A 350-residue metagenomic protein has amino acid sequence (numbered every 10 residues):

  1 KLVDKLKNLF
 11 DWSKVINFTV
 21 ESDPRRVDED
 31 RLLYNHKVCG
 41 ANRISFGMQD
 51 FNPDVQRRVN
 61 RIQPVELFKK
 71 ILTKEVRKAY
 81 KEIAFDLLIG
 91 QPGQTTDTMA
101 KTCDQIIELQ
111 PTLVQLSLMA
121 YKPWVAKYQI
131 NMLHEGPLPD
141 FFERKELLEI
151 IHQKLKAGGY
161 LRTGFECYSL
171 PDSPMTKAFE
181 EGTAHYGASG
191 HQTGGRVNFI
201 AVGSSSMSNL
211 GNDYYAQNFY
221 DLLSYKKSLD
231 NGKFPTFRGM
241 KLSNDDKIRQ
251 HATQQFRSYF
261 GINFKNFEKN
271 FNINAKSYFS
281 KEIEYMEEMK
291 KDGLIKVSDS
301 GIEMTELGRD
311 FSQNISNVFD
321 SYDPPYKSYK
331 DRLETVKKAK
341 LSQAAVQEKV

Functional and structural regions predicted by a protein language model:
K1-K276: C-terminal scaffold of the Radical SAM
P235, G261-I262, I295, P325-S328: Intrinsically disordered or highly flexible coil/loop and linker segments, enriched in small and charged/polar residues
Y259-I262, S280-K281, D292: Flexible mid-to-C-terminal extensions adjoining Fe-S/redox cofactors in radical SAM and related proteins
N274-K290: Short amphipathic alpha-helical interaction segments
K290-S300: A short, conserved structural fragment
G301-T305: Minor-groove-contacting beta-hairpin "wing" of winged helix-turn-helix DNA-binding domains
R309-V350: Short, amphipathic alpha-helical interaction segments positioned at domain boundaries
